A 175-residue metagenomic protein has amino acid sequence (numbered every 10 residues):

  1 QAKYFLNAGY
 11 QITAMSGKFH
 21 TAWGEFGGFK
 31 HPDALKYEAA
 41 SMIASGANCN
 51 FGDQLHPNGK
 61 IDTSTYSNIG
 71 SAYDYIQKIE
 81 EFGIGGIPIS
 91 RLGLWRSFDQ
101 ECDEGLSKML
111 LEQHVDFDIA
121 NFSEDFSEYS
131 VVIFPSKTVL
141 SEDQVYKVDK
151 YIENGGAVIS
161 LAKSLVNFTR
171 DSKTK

Functional and structural regions predicted by a protein language model:
Q1-K175: Carbohydrate-binding surfaces of carbohydrate-active enzymes
